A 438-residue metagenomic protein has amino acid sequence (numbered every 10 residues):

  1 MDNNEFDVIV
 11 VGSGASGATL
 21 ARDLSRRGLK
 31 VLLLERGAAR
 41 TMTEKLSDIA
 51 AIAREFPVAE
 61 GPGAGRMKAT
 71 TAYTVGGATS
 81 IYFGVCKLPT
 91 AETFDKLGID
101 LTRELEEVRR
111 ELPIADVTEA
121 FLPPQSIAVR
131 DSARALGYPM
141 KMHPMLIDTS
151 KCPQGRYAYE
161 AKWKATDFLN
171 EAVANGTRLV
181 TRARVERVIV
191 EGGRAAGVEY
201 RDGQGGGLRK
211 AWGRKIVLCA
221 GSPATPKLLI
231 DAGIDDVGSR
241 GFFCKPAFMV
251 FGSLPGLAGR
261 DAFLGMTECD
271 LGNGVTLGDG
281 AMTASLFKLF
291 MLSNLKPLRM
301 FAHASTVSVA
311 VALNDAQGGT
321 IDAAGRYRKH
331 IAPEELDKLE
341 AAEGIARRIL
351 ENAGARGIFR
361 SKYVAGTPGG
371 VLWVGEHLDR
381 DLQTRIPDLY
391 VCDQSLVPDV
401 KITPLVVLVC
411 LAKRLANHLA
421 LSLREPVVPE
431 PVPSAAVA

Functional and structural regions predicted by a protein language model:
M1-D95, L218, D236-S253, V437: N-terminal glycine-rich phosphate/pyrophosphate-binding loop and immediately adjacent elements
R26, A38-R40, V188, V198-M266 (+1 more regions): Glycine-rich loop(s) and the adjacent beta-strand/alpha-helix scaffold that form part
V58, A78, D235-G238, C244-G344 (+6 more regions): FAD cofactor-binding and catalytic pocket of flavoenzymes
T79-R156: Rossmann-like flavin
Q154-R214: Helical element adjacent to the flavin cofactor pocket in flavoenzyme catalytic cores
R156-Y159, T181, E186-E191, K338-V400 (+1 more regions): A glycine-rich dinucleotide-binding beta-alpha-beta segment and adjacent secondary-structure elements that constitute
V406-L421: An active-site-proximal "capping" alpha-helix that borders the catalytic cofactor pocket
